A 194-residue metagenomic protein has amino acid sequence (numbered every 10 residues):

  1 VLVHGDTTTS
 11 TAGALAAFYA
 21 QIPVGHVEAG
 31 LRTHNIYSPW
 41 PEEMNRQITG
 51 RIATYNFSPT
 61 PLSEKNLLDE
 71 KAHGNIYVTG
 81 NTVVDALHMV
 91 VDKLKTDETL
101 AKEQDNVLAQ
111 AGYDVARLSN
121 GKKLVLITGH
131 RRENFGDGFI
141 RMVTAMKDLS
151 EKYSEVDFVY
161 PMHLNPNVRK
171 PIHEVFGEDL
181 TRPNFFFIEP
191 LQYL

Functional and structural regions predicted by a protein language model:
L2-A72: Active-site and donor-binding regions of nucleotide-sugar-utilizing enzymes
V24, N56, I76, V125 (+2 more regions): Hydrophobic/aromatic residues located in beta-strands of well-ordered beta-sheets within soluble catalytic
A29-T33, N81-V83, P190-Y193: Short, acidic/turn-prone active-site loops that include or flank metal/cofactor- and phosphate-binding residues
I52-D137: A nucleotide-sugar donor-handling region in carbohydrate enzymes
E133-K147: A conserved mid-protein helix/loop that constitutes part of the nucleotide-sugar donor-binding site
V143-M162: A conserved nucleotide-sugar
L164-R182: Short, structured helix-loop element that forms part of the nucleotide-activated donor/catalytic region
R182-L191: Active-site donor-binding acidic/aromatic loop of nucleotide-activated sugar and phosphosugar transferases involved
